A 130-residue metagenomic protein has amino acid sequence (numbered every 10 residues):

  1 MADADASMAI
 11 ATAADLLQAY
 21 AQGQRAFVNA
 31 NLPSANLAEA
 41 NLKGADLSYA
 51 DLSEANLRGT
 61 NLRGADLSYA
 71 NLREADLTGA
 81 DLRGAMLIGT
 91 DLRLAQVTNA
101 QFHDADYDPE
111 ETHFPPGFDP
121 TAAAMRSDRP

Functional and structural regions predicted by a protein language model:
M1-P130: Tandem repeat scaffolds
